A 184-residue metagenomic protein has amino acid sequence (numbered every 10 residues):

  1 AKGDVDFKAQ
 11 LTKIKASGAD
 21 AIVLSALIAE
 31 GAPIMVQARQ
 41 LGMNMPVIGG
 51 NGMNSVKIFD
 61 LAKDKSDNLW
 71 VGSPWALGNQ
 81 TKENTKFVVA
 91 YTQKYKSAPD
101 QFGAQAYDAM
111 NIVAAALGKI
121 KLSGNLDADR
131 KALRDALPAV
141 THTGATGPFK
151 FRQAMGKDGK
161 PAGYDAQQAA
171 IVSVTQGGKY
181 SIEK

Functional and structural regions predicted by a protein language model:
A1-K184: Extracytosolic ligand-binding ectodomains
